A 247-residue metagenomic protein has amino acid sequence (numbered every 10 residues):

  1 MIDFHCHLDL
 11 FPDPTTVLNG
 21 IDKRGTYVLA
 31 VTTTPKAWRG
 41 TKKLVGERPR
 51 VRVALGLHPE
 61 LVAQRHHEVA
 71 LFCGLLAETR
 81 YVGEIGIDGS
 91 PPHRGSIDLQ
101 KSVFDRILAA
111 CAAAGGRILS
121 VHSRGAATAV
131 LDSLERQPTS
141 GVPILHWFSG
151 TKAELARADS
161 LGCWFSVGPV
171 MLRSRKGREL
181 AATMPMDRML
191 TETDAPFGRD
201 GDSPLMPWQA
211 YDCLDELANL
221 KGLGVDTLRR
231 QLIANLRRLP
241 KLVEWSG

Functional and structural regions predicted by a protein language model:
M1-G247: Mid-domain alpha/beta scaffold segments of enzyme catalytic cores
